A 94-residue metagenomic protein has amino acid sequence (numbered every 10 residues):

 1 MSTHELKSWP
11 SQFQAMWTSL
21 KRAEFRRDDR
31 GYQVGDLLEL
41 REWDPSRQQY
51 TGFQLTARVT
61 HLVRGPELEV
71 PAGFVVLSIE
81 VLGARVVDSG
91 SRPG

Functional and structural regions predicted by a protein language model:
M1-R22: Short, basic/aromatic beta-hairpin or loop at an interaction surface
R26-D29, E80: A structural micro-motif recognizing beta-strand termini and the immediately following turn/loop segments
W43-Q48: Short, charged beta-turn/beta-strand-edge "cap" motif at the junction between a beta-strand and an adjacent loop
Q49-R58: Short coil-to-beta-strand transition motifs
Y50, V63-G94: Glycine- and charge-enriched low-complexity intrinsically disordered segments
